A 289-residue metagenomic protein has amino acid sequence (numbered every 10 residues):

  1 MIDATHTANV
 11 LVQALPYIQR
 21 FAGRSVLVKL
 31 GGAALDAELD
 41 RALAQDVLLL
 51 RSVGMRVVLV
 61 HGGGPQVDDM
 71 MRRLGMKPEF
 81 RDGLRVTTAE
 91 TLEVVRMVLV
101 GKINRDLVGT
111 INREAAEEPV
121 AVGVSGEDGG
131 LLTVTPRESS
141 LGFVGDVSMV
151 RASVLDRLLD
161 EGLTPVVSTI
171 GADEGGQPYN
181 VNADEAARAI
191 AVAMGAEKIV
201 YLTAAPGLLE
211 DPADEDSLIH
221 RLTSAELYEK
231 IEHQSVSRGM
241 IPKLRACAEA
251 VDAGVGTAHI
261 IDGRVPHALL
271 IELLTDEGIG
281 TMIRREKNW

Functional and structural regions predicted by a protein language model:
M1-R264, I271-L273, E277, R285-W289: Nucleotide/pyrophosphate-binding catalytic subdomain
G280: A residue-level signal for beta-strand positions that form part of recognition/binding surfaces within mature
